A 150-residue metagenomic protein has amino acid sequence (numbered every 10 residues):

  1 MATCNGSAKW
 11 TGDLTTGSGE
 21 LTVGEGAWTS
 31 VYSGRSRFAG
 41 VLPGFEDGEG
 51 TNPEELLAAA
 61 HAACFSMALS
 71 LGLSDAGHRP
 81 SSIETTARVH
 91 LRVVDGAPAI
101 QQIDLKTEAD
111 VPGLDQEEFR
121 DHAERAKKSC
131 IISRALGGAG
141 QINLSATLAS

Functional and structural regions predicted by a protein language model:
M1-A59, S66-S150: Extended beta-strand/beta-hairpin segments
